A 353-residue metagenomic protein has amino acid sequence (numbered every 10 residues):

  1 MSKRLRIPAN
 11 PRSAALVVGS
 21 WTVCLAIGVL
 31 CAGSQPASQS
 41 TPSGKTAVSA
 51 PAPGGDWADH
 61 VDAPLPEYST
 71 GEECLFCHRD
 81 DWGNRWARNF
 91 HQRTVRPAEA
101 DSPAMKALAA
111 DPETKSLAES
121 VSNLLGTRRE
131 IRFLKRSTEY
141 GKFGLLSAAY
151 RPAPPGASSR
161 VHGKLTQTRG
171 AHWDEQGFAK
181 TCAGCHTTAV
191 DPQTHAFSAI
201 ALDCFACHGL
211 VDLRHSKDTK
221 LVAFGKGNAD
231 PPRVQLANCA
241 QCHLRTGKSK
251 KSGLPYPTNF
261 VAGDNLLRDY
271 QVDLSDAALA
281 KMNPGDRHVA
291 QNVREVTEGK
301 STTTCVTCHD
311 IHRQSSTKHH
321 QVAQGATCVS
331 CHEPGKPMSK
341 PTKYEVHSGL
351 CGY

Functional and structural regions predicted by a protein language model:
M1-F76, D81-G177, P192-T194, K250 (+1 more regions): N-terminal export/targeting leaders of redox proteins
G55-W57, V61, D80-R93, A153-Y353: Inter-heme linker and motif-flanking segments adjacent to c-type heme-binding CXXCH motifs in c-type cytochromes
